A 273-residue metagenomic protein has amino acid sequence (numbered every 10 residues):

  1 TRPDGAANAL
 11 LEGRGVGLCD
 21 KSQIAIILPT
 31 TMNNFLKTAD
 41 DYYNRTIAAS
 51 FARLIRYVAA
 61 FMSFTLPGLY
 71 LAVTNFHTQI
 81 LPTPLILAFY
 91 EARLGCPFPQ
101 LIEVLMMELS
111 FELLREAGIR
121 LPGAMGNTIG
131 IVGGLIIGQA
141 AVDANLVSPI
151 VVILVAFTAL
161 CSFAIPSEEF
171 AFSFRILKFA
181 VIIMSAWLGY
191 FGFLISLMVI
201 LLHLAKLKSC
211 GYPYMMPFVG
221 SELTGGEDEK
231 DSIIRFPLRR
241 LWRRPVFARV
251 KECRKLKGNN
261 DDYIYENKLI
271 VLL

Functional and structural regions predicted by a protein language model:
T1-E103, S209-P237, R249-K251, K255-Y265: Cytosolic regulatory modules rich in charged/polar residues
A59-T78, R93-E169, S173-F174, F179-S185 (+1 more regions): Transmembrane alpha-helix detector for multi-pass membrane proteins
V151, A156-L272: Hydrophobic alpha-helical transmembrane segments of membrane transport and translocation systems, primarily multi-pass
